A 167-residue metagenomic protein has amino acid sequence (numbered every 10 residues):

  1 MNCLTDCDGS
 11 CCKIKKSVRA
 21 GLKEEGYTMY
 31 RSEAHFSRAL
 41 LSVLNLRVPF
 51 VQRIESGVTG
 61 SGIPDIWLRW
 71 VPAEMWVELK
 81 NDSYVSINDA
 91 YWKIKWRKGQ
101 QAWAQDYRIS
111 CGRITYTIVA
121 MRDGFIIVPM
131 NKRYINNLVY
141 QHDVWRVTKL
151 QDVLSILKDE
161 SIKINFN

Functional and structural regions predicted by a protein language model:
C3, C12, K16-V58: Acidic-basic catalytic patches of nuclease active cores, encompassing PD-(D/E)XK and other metal-cofactor nuclease
G9: Cysteine-rich micro-motifs
K16, L22-K23, D143-N167: Charged phosphate-binding loop/patch that engages nucleotide di/tri-phosphates or the phosphate backbone of nucleic
G62: Beta-rich catalytic cores
I66-L68, P72-Y84: Conserved catalytic cores of phosphodiester-cleaving nucleases, focusing on short active-site segments
D89-T117: Short, charged, amphipathic alpha-helix that recurs within catalytic cores of restriction-modification and other
R108-I135: Nucleic-acid nuclease catalytic cores
I127-K149: Short, electropositive alpha-helical surface patch
